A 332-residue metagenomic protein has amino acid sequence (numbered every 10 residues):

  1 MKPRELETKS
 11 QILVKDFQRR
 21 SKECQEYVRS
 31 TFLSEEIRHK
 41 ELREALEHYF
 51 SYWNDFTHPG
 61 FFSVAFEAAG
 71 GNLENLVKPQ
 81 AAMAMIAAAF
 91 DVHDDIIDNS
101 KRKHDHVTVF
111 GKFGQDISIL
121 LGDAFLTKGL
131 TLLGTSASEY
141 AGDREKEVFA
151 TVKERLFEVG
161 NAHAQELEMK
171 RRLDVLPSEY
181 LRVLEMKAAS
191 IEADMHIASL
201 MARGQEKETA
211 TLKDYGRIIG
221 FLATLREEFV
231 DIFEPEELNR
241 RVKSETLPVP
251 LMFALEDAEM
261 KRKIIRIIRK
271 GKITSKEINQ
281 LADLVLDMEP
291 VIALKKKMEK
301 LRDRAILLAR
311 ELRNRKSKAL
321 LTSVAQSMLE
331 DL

Functional and structural regions predicted by a protein language model:
M1-F32: N-terminal amphipathic/basic leader segments beginning at the initiator methionine
D16, Y27, T31, A45 (+4 more regions): Charge-rich, solvent-exposed alpha-helical interaction surfaces
R19, E23, T151, M186 (+3 more regions): A non-catalytic, amphipathic alpha-helix used as a structural packing/dimerization or gating element in enzyme scaffolds
L33-R262, Q326: Mg2+-dependent prenyl diphosphate-binding active-site environment of isoprenoid biosynthetic enzymes
K213-G216, M252, I265, A282 (+2 more regions): Generic hydrophobic alpha-helical scaffold/packing signal
R241-S244, K295-R302, K318-T322: Amphipathic alpha-helical protein-interaction segments enriched in hydrophobic
A258, R262-A309: Mobile late-domain/C-terminal helix-loop "cap" segments that border catalytic sites or the cytosolic face
L307, N314-L332: Short, amphipathic C-terminal "tail helix"
